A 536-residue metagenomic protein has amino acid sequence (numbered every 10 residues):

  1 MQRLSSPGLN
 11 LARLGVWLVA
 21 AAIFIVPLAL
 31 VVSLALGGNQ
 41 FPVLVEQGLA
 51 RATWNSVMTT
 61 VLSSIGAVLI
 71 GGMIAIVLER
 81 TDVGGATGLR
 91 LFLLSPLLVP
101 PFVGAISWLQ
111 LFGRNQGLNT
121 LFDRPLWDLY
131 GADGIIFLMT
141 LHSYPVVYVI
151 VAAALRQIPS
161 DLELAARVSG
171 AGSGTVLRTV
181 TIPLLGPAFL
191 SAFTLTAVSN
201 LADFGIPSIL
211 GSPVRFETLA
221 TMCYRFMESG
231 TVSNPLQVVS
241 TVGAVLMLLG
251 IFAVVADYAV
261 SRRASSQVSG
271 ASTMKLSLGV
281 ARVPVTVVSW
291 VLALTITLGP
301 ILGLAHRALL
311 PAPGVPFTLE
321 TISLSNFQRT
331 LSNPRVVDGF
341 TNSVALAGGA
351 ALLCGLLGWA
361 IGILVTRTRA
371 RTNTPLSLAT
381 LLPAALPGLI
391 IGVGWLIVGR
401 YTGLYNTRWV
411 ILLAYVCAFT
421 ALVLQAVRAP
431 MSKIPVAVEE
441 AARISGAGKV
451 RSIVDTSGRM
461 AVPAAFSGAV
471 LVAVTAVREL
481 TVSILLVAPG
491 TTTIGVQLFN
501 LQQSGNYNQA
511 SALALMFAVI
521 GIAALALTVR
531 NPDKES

Functional and structural regions predicted by a protein language model:
M1-P7: Short, Lys/Arg-rich, polar N-terminal cytosolic tail immediately upstream of the first transmembrane signal-anchor
Q2, A259-V288: Flexible interhelical linker loops that connect adjacent transmembrane helices in multi-pass membrane transporters
G8-G38, Q47-R156, L184-G205, I209-G211 (+8 more regions): Membrane-water interface segments at the C-terminal ends of transmembrane alpha-helices in multi-pass inner-membrane
E163-L164, A414, E439-E440: Short alpha-helical segment that forms part of, or immediately flanks, the ligand-binding pocket in carbohydrate-active
S169-A171, P183, S445-A447, R459: Glycine/proline-centered hinge or cleavage motifs at structural transition points of membrane proteins
G172, S265-L278, P313-F327: Juxtamembrane inter-helical linkers in multi-pass membrane proteins
G205-V232, P316-E320, L480-Y507: Glycine-rich helix-loop "coupling/hinge" segments at transmembrane-helix boundaries in multipass transporters
S265-K275, A447, R530-S536: Short cytosolic juxtamembrane segments of multi-pass membrane proteins
